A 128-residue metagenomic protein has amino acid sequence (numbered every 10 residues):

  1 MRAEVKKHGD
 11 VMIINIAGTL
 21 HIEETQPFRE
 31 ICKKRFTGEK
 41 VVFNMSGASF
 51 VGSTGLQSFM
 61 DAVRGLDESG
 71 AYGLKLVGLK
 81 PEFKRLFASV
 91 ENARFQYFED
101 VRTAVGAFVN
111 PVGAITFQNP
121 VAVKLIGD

Functional and structural regions predicted by a protein language model:
M1-E30, M45-G47: STAS-typified acidic loop motif
M1-V5, V109-D128: Non-catalytic signal-transmission and effector/linker regions of two-component phosphorelay proteins
E4-K6, V77, F98: General small-molecule cofactor/ligand-binding pocket signal
D10, P81, R102: Residues that form or immediately flank small-molecule/cofactor binding pockets and catalytic motifs
I22-Q96: Amphipathic alpha-helical interaction surfaces in cytosolic regulatory modules
F59-G65, V90-E91, G106, N119-G127: A general structural signal for short secondary-structure boundary/capping elements
L76-A88, A107-P120: Hydrophobic transmembrane alpha-helix bundles
F95-A104: Short acidic-hydrophobic, aromatic-tinged amphipathic segments that line or gate anion-handling sites
